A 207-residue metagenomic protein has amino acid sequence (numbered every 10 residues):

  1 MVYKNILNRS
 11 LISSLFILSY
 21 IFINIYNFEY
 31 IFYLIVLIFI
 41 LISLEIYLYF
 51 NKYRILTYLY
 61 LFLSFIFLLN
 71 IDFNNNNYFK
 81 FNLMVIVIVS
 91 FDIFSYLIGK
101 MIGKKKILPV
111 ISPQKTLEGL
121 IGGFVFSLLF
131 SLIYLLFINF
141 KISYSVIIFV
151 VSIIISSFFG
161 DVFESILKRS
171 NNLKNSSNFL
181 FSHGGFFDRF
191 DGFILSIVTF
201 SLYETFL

Functional and structural regions predicted by a protein language model:
M1-S156: Membrane-embedded alpha-helical bundles of polytopic integral membrane proteins
Y96, S165-L173: Juxtamembrane interface at the ends
T116, G185, V198: Residue-level recognition of oxygen-bearing side chains
S170-G192: Interfacial loop-to-transmembrane junctions
F193-T199: C-terminal transmembrane helix pair
S201-L207: Juxtamembrane boundary at the C-terminal end of a transmembrane helix
